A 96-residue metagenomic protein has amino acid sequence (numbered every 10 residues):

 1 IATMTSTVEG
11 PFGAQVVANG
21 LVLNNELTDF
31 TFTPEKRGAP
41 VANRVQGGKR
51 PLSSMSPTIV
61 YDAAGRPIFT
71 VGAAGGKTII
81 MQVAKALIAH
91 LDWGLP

Functional and structural regions predicted by a protein language model:
I1-P96: Proteins synthesized as precursors that undergo proteolytic processing into mature forms
